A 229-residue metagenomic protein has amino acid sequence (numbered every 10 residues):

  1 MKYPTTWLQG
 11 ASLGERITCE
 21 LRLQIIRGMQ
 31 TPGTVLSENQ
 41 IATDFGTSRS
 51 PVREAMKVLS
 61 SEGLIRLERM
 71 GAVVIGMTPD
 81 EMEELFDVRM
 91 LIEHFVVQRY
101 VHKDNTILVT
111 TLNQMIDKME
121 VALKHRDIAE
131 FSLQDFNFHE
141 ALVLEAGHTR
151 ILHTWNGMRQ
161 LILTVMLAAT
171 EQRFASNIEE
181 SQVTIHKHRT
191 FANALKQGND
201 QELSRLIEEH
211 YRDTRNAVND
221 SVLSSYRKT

Functional and structural regions predicted by a protein language model:
M1-H102, R150, R215, N219-T229: Short linear motifs at protein or domain termini
E81, N105-L108, K124-F131, G147 (+3 more regions): Residue-level recognition of alpha-helical structural elements
L85, L112, F131, D135 (+5 more regions): Hydrophobic packing residues in well-ordered alpha-helices of helical domains and bundles
V88-V101, N137-S176: Hydrophobic, amphipathic alpha-helical faces that serve as interaction scaffolds
E93-H94, I116-D117, D135-H139, I185-R189: Residue-level signal for cytosolic alpha-helical hairpin/rod architecture
F95-V121: Amphipathic alpha-helical dimerization/coiled-coil segments that flank or bridge DNA-binding/regulatory modules
M115-I116, H125, L167-T229: C-terminal all-alpha effector/ligand-binding and dimerization domain of prokaryotic HTH-type transcriptional repressors
